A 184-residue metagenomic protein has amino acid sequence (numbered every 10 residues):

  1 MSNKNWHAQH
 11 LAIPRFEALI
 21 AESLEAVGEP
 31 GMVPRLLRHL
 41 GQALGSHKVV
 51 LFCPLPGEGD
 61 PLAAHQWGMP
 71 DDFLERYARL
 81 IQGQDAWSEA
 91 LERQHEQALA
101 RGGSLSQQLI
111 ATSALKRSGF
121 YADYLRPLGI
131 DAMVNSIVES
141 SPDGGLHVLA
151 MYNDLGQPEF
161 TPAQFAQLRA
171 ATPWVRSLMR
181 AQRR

Functional and structural regions predicted by a protein language model:
S2-L11, R15-A163, Q167, P173 (+2 more regions): Regulatory input/activation interfaces that engage signals or partners
